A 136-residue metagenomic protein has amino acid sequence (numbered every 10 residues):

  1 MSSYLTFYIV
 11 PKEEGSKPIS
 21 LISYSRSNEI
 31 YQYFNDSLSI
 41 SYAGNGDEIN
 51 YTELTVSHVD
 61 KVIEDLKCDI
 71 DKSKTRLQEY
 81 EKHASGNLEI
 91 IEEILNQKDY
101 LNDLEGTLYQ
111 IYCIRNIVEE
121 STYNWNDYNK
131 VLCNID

Functional and structural regions predicted by a protein language model:
M1-Y128, L132-D136: Acidic (Asp/Glu-rich) sequence patches and key acidic residues that form negatively charged surfaces used
